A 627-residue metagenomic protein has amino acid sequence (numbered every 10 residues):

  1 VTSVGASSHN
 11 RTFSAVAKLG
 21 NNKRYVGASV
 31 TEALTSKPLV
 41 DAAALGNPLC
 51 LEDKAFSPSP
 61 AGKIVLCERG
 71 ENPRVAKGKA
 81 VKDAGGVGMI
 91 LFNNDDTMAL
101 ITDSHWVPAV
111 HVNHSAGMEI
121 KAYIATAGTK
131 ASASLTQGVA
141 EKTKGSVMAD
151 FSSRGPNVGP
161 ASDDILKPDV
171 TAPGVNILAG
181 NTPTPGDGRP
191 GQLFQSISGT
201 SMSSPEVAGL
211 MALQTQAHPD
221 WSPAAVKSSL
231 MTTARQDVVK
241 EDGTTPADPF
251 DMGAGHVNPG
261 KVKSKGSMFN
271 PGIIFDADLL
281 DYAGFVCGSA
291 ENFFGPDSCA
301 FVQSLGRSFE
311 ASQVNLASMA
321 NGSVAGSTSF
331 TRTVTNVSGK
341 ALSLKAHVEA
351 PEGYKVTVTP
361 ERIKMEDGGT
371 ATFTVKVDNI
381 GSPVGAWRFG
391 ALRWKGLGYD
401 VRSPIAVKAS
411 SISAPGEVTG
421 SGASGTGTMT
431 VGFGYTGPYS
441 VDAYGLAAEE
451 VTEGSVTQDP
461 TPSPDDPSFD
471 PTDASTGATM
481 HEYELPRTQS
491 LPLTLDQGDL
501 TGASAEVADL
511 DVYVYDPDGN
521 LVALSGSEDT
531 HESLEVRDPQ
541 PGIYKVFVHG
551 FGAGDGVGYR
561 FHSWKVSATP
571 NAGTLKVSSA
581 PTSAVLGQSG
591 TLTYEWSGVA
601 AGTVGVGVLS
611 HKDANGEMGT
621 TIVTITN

Functional and structural regions predicted by a protein language model:
V1-N627: Loop-rich non-cytosolic ectodomains and luminal regions
